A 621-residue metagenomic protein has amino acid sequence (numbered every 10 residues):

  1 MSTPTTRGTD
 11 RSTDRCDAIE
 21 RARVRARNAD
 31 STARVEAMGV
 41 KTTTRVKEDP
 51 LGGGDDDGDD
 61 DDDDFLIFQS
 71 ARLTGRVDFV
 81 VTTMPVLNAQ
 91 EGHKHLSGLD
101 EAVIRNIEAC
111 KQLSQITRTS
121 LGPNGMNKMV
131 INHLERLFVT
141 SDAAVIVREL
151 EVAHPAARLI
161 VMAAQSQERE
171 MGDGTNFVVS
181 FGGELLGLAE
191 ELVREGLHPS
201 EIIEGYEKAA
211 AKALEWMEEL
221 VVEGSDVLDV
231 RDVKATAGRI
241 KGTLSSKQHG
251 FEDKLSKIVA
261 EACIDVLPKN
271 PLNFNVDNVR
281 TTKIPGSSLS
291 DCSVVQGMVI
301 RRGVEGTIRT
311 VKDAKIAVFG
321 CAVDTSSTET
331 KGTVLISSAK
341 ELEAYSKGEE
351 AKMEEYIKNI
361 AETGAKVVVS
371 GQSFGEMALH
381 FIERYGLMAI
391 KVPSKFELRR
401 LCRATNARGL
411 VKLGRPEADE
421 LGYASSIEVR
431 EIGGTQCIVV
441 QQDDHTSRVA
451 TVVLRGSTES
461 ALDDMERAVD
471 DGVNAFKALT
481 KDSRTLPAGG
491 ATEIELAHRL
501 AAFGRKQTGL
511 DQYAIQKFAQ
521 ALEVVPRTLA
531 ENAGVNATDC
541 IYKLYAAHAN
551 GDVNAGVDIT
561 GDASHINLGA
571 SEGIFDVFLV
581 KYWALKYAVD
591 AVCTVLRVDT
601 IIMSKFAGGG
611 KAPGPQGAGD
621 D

Functional and structural regions predicted by a protein language model:
P50-L66, A618-D621: Acidic, Ser/Thr-interspersed intrinsically disordered low-complexity regions
I67, G75-V145, A210-R455, D464: Extended amphipathic alpha-helical scaffolds
I104, E151-A153, R448-D621: Extended, low-charge hydrophobic alpha-helical regions
G122, G172, G196, V259 (+5 more regions): Residue-level signature of catalytic and energy-coupling elements of molecular machines, predominantly ATP/GTP-dependent
H133-E135, A144, N176, G182-E184 (+17 more regions): Short, ordered loop/turn segments at secondary-structure junctions
V139-Q167: Active-site cofactor/substrate anionic-group-binding motifs, chiefly glycine- and Lys/Arg-rich phosphate-binding loops
L186-V227: Hydrophobic or amphipathic alpha-helical targeting/insertion segments
